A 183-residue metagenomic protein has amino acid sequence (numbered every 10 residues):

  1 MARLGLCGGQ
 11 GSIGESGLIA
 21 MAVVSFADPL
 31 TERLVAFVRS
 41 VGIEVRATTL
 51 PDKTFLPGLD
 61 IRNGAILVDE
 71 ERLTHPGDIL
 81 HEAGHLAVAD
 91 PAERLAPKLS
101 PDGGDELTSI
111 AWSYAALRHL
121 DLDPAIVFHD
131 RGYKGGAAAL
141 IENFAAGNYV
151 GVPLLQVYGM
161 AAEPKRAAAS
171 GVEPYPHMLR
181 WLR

Functional and structural regions predicted by a protein language model:
A2-G5, G11-R62, R72-L73, H119: Auxiliary, metal-adjacent structural segments of Zn-dependent hydrolase domains
A2-L6, G11-I13, L18, V150 (+1 more regions): Sequence termini and other peripheral, non-core segments
L30, P76, D105: Hydrophobic (often cysteine-bearing) scaffold residues that line and stabilize catalytic clefts of nucleotide/cofactor
F55, V88-A116, I126, Y133: Post-HEXXH active-site segment of zinc metalloproteases
G64-D78: Short pre-active-site segment immediately N-terminal to the catalytic Zn-binding motif
G77-D90: Active-site recognition of the HExxH zinc-binding catalytic motif
A125-E142: Domain-level detector for trafficking modules
L140-R183: Pan-zinc metallopeptidase signature
